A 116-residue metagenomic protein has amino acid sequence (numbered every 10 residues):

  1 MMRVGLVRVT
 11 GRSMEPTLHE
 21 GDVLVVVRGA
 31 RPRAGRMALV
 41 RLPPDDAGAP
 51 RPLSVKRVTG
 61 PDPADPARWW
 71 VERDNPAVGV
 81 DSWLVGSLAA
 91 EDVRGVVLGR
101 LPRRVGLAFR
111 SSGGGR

Functional and structural regions predicted by a protein language model:
M1-R116: Extended hydrophobic leader/signal-anchor segments used for secretion and membrane insertion
